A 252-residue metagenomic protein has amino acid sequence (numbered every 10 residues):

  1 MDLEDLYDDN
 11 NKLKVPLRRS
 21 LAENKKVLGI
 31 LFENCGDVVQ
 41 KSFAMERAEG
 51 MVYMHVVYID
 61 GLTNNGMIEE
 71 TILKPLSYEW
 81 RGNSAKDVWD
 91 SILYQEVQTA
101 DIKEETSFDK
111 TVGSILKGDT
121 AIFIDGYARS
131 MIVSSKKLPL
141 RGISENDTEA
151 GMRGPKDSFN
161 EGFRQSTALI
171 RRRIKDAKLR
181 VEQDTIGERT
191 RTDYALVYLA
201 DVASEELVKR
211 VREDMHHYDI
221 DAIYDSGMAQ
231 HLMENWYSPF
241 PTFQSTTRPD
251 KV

Functional and structural regions predicted by a protein language model:
M1-V252: Cytosolic regulatory modules rich in charged/polar residues
